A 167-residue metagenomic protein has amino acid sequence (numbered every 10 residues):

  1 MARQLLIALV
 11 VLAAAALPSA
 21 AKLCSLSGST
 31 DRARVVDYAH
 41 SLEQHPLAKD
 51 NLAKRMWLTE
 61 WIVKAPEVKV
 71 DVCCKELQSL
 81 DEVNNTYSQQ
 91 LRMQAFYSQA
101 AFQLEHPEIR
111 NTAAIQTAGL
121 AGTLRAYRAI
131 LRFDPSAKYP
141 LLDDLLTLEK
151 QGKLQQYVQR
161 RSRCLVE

Functional and structural regions predicted by a protein language model:
M1-R3, A21: Universal eukaryotic N-terminal targeting presequences
Q4-A14: Sec-dependent N-terminal signal peptides
L12-L17, S98, F102: Short hydrophobic alpha-helical membrane-anchoring segments
S19-S27, Q151, R163-E167: Non-catalytic accessory regions used for complex assembly or targeting
S19-T59: Immediate post-signal-peptide N-terminus of mature secreted/exported proteins
D50-S162: Mature extracellular/secreted ectodomains of secretory-pathway proteins
